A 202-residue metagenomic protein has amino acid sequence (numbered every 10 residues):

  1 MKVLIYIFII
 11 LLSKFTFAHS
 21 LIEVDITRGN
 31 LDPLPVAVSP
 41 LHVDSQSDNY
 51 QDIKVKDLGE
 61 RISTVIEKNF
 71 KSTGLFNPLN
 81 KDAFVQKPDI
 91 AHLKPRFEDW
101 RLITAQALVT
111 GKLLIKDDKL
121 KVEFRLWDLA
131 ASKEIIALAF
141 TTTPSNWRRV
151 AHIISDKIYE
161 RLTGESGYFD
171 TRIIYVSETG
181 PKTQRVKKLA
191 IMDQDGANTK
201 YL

Functional and structural regions predicted by a protein language model:
V3-T16: Sec-dependent N-terminal signal peptides
S20-I22, A91-K157: Amphipathic beta-strand/beta-sheet edge segments enriched in Tyr/Trp
D25-R96, V109-L113: Short beta-strand->alpha-helix linker/helix-N-cap micro-motif that forms a surface specificity/interaction loop
T110, I173-E178: Residue position within the beta-strands of beta-propeller blades
D117-K121, P181-A190: Structural motif
L126, A190-D193: Conserved blade-register residue in beta-propeller folds
H152-F169: Structural signature of eukaryotic scaffold interfaces centered on beta-propeller domains
M192-L202: Multi-bladed beta-propeller domains
